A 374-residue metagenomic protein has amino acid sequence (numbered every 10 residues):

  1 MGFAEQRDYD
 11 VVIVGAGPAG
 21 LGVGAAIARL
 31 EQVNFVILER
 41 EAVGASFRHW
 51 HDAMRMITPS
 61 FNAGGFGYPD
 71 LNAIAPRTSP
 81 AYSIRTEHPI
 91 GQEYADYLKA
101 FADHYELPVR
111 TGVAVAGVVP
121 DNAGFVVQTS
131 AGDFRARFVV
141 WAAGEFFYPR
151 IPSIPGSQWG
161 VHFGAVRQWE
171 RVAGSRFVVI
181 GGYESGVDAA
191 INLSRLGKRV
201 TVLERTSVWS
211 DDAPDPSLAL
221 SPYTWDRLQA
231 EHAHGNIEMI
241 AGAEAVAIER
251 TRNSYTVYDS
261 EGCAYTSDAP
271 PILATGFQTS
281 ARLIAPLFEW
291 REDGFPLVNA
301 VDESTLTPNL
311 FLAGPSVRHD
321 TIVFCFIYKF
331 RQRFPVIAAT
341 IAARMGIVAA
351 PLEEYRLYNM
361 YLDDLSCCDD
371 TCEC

Functional and structural regions predicted by a protein language model:
Q6-I37, V178-R195: N-terminal Rossmann-like FAD-binding beta1-loop-alpha1 element of flavoenzymes
V12-V14, D133-F146, V179-I180, T266-Q278: Short hydrophobic core segments
V33-E39, R199-E204: Short beta-strand "acidic-cap" motif of Rossmann-like dinucleotide-binding folds
R40-A95, L203-A219: Glycine-rich active-site loop/strand segments that organize a redox cofactor
I90-E93, W141-L196, E292-T305, R318: Glycine-rich dinucleotide-binding loop and its adjacent helix/turn
T111-G124, A241-R252: A conserved short coil-to-beta-strand element within the FAD-binding core of flavoproteins
R195-W290, G346-M360: A Rossmann-like FAD-binding core segment of flavoenzymes
Q278, F295-C374: C-terminal, flexible cofactor-proximal segment of oxidoreductases
